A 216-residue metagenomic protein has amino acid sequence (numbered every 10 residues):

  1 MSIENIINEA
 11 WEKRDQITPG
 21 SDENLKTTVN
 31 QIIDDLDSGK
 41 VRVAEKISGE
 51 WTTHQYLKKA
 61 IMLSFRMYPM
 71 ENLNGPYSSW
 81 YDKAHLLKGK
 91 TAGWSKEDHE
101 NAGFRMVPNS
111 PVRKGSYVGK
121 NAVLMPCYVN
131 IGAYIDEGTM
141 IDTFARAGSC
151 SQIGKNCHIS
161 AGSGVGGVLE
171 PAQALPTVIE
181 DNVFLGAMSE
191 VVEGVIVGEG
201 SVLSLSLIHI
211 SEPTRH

Functional and structural regions predicted by a protein language model:
M1-F104: Terminal amphipathic alpha-helical/low-complexity segments used for targeting or macromolecular assembly
S21-N24, L175, E193: Short amphipathic alpha-helical interaction segments
K26, T52, A172-Q173, E199: Sparse recognition of residues in long alpha-helices and their boundaries
Y77-L87, T143-A145, S149-S151, K155-N156: Glycine-rich, small/polar surface segments that engage phosphate groups of diverse ligands
M106, V112, V118, A122-L124 (+13 more regions): Hydrophobic face of beta-strands forming the core of extended beta-sheets/solenoids, especially the left-handed
L205-H216: Residue-level detector of conserved catalytic or cofactor/ligand-binding positions in enzyme active sites
